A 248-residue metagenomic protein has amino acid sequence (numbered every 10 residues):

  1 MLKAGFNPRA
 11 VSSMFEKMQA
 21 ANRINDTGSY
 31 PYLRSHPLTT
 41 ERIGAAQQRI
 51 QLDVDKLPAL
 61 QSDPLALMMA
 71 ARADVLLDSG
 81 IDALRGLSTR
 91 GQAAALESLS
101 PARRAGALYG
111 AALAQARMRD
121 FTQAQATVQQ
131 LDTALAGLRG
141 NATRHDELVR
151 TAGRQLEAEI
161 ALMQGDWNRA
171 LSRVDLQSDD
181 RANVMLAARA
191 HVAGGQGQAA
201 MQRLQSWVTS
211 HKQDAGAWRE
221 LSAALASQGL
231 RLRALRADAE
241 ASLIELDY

Functional and structural regions predicted by a protein language model:
L2-R181, G194, Q198, R203 (+1 more regions): Extracytoplasmic and endomembrane cell-envelope/extracellular-matrix remodeling and assembly machinery
N25, L138, D214, Q228-L232: Alpha-solenoid repeat scaffolds
R104, A111, E157, A187 (+3 more regions): Structural register within alpha-helical repeat arrays
D179, L232-Y248: TPR/TPR-like (Sel1-like) alpha-helical repeat modules
M185, R189-A199, Q205, K212-Q213 (+2 more regions): Substrate-recognition/cap regions that form aromatic- and gly/pro-loop-enriched pockets for small-molecule ligands
